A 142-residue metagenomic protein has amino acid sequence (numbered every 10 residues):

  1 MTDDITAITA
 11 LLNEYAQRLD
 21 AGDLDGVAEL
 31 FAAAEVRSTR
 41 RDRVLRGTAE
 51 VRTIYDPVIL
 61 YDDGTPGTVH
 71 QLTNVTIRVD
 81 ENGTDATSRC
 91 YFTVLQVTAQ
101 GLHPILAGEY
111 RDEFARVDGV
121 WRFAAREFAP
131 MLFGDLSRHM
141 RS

Functional and structural regions predicted by a protein language model:
M1-L30: Short, low-complexity N-terminal intrinsically disordered segments enriched in polar/charged residues
T2, D42-L45, G101: Charge-dense, low-complexity intrinsically disordered segments
D3-L12, A49, P66, R89-Y91 (+1 more regions): Binding-site signature for planar aromatic cofactors or substrates
L24-F92: A solvent-exposed, acidic/Ser-Thr-rich amphipathic alpha-helical stretch
Y61-S142: A beta-strand edge to alpha-helix "cap/lid" segment located at domain peripheries
